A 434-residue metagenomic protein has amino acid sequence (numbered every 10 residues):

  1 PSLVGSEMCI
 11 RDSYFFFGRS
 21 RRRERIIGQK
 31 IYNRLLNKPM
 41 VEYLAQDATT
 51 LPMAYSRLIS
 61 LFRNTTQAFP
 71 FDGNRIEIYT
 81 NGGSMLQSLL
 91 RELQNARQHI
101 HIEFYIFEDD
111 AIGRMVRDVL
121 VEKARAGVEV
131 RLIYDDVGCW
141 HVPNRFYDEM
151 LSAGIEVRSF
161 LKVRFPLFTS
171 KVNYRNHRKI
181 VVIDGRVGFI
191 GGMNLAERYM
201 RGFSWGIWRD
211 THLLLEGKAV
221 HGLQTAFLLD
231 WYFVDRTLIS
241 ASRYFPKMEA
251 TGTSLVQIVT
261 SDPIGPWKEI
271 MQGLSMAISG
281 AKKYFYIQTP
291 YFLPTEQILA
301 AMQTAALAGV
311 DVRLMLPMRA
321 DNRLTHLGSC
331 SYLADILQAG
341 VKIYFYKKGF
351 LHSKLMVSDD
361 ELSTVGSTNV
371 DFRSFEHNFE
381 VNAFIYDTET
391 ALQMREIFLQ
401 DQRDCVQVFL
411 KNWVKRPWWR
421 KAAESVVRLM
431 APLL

Functional and structural regions predicted by a protein language model:
P1-S6, I10-Q272, M276, G280 (+7 more regions): N-terminal localization/anchoring segments of enzymes in phospholipid and broader phosphate metabolism
G265, E269, T289, L293 (+1 more regions): A short glycine-/small-residue-rich loop at the edge of a beta-strand within enzyme catalytic domains
M271, I278, L299, V312 (+1 more regions): A general structural signal for well-ordered alpha-helical packing
A281-K283, Y291-R313, P317-N322: Helical hairpin unit composed of two closely spaced alpha helices linked by a short loop
A308, V312-S358: A beta-strand-loop signature enriched in Asp, Gly, Thr, and Trp that corresponds to the sialidase/neuraminidase Asp-box
